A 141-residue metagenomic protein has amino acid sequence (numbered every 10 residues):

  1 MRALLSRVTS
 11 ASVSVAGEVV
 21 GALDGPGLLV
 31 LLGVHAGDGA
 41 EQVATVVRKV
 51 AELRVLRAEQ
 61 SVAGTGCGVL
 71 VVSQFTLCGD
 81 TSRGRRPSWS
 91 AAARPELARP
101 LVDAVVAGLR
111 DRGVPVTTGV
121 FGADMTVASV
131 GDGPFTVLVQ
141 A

Functional and structural regions predicted by a protein language model:
M1-S88, R99-A141: N-terminal, polar/charged subdomain of small-to-medium soluble alpha/beta proteins
A91: An anionic oxygen-ligand recognition environment, strongly enriched in 2H phosphoesterase
E96: Short, surface-exposed ligand-recognition loops at beta-strand->loop->(often short) alpha-helix junctions that present
